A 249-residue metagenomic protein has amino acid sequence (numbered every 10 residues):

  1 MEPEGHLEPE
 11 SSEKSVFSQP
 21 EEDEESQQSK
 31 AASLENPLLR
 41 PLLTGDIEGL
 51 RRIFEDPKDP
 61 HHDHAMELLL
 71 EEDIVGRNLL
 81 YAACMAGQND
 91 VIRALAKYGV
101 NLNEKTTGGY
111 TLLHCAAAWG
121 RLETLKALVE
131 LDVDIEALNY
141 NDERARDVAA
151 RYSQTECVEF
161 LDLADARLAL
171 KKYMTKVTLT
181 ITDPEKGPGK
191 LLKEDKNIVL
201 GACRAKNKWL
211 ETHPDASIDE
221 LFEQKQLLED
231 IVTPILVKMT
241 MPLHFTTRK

Functional and structural regions predicted by a protein language model:
E2-P41, D46, L163-K249: Acidic, negatively charged sequence tracts
A31, E72-D73, T106, N139: Ankyrin repeat boundary/linker residues
G49, D90-V91, E123-T124, E156-C157: Conserved ankyrin/ankyrin-like repeat signature
F54-E67, R93-N101, K126-D134, D162-D165: Ankyrin repeat domain, specifically the short helix-to-loop turn at the C-terminus of the second helix of each repeat
I135-D165: Leucine-rich solenoid repeat scaffolds
